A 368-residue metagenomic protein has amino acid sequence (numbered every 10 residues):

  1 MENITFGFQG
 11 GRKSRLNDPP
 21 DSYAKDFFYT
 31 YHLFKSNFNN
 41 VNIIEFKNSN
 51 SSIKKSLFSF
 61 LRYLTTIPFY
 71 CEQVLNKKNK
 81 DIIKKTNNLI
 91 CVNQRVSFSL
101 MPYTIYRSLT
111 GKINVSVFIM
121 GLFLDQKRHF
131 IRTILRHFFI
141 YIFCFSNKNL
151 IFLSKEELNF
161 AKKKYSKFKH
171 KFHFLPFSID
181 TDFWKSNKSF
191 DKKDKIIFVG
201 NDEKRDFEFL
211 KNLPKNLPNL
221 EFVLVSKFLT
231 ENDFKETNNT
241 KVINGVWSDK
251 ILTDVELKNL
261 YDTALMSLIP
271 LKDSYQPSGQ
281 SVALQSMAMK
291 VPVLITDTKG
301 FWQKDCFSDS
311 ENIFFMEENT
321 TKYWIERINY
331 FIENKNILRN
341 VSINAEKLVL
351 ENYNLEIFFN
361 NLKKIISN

Functional and structural regions predicted by a protein language model:
K77-K85, F130-L150: Membrane-proximal helix-turn-helix segments that form the acceptor-binding/catalytic region of lipid-linked
S146-H170, T181: A short, active-site helix/loop in glycosyltransferases that binds the activated sugar's phosphate group
K162-K163, H173-K193, E208, F234 (+1 more regions): Acidic anion/phosphate-binding donor-loop and adjacent secondary structure in glycosyltransferase catalytic cores
K188-R205, L210-L217, V223: Conserved donor-binding/catalytic core segment of Leloir-type glycosyltransferases
N201, F307-D309, I313-T321, Y330-N336: Conserved acidic donor-binding segment of nucleotide-sugar-dependent glycosyltransferases
S226, E231-Y261, M266: Nucleotide-activated donor-binding/catalytic signature segment of Leloir-type glycosyltransferases, i.e., the conserved
N259-Q276, V291: Acidic donor-binding loop of glycosyltransferase active sites
Y323, Y330, I337-N352, F358-K364: A short, well-ordered alpha-helix in the C-terminal region of glycosyltransferases
